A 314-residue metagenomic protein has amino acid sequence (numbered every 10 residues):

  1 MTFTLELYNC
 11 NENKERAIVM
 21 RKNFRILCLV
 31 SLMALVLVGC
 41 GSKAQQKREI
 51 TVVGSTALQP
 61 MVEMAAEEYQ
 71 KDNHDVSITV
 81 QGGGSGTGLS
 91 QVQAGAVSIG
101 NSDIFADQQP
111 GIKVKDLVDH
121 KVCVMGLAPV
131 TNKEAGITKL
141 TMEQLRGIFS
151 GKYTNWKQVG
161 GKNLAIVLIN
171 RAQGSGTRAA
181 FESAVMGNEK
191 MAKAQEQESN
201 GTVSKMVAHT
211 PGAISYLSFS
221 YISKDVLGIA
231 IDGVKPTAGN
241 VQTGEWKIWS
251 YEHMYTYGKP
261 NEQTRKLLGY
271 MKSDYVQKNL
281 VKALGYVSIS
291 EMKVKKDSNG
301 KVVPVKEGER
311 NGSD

Functional and structural regions predicted by a protein language model:
M1, R21, R25, G269-K272: A short, amphipathic alpha-helical segment
M1-V19: Short, Lys/Arg-enriched N-terminal segments with co-localized hydrophobic residues within the first ~10-30 amino acids
L7, C28, M271-D274: Prokaryotic Sec-type signal peptides and long signal-anchor helices with extended Leu/Ile/Val-rich h-regions
V19-M20, N311: Extreme N-termini of proteins with methionine-enriched Sec-type signal peptides or N-terminal signal-anchor
M20-K43: Sec-dependent N-terminal signal peptides of Gram-positive bacterial secreted proteins and lipoproteins
L29, Q93-A96: Conserved long hydrophobic alpha-helices within structured protein cores
C40-N73, S77-G86, S90-Q93, G100-D314: Exported/periplasmic ABC-transporter solute-binding proteins
